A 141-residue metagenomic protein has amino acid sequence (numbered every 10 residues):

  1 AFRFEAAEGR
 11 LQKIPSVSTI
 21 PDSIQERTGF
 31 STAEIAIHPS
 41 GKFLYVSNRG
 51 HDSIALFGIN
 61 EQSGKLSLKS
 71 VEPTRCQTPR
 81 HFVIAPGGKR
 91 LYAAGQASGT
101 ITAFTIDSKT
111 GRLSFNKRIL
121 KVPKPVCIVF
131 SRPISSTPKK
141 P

Functional and structural regions predicted by a protein language model:
A1-P141: Feature marking well-ordered beta-strand scaffolds used for ligand recognition
